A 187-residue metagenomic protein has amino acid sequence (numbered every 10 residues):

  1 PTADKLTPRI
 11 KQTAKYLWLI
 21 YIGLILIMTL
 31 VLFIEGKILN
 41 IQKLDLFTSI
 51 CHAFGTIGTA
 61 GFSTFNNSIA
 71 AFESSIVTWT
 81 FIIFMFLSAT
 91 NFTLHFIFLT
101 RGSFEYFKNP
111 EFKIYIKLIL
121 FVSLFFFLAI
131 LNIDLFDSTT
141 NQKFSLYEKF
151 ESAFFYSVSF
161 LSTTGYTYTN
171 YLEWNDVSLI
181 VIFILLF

Functional and structural regions predicted by a protein language model:
P1-F187: Membrane-proximal intracellular helices of multi-pass ion channels
